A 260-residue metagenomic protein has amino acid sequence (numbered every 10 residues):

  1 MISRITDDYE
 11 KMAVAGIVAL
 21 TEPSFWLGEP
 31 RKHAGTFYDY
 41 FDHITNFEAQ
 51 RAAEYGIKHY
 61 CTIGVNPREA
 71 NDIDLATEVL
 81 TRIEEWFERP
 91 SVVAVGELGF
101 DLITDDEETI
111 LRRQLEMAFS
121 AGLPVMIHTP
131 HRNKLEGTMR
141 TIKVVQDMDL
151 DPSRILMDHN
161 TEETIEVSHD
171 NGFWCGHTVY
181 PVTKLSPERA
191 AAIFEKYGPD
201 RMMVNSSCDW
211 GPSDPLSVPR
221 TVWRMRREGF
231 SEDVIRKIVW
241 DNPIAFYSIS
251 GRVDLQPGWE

Functional and structural regions predicted by a protein language model:
M1-A121, I127, M139-R140, V144 (+1 more regions): Mid-domain alpha/beta scaffold segments of enzyme catalytic cores
S24-L27, V179-K184, C208-D209: Short, acidic/turn-prone active-site loops that include or flank metal/cofactor- and phosphate-binding residues
P30-K32, K184-A191, P212-D214: Short, charged, surface-exposed secondary-structure boundary motifs
A53-Y55, D147-D151, K196-G198, R227-D233: Short helix-capping segments at alpha-helix termini
F100, H131, W210: Short, glycine/acidic-enriched loop or turn micro-motifs at the edges of active sites
R112-K196, R201-M203: Catalytic pocket-lining loop regions of alpha/beta-barrel enzymes, especially the amidohydrolase/enolase/GH5 lineages
Y197-P215, I235: Short acidic/histidine-rich active-site segments
P219-E260: Mid-to-C-terminal alpha-helical segments outside catalytic/metal-binding sites
